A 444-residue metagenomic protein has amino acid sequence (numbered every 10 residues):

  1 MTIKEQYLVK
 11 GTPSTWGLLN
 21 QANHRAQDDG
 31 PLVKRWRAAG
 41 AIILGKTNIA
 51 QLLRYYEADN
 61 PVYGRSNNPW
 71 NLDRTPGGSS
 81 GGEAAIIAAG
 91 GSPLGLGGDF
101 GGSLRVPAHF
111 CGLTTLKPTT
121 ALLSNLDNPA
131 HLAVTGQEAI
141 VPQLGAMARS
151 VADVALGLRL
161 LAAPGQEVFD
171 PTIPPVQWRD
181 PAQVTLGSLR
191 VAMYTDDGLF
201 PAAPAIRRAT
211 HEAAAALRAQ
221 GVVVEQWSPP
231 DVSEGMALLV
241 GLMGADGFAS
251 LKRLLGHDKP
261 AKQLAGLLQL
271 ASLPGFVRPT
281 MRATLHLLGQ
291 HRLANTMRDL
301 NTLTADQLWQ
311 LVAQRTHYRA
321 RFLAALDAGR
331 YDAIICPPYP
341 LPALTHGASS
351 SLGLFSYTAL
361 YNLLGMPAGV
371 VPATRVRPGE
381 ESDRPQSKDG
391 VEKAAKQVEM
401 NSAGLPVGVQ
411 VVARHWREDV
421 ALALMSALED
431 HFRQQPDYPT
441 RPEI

Functional and structural regions predicted by a protein language model:
M1-G101, A215, Q220, L326-A328 (+2 more regions): Gly/Ser-rich catalytic/binding loops embedded in alpha/beta enzyme cores
M1-L19, T185-Y194, A245-L323, D327-A328 (+3 more regions): Short helix-loop capping/hinge segments that flank enzyme active sites or metal/cofactor-binding pockets
S14-N23, A203-P204, A343-S351: Glycine/threonine-rich flexible loop motifs
K34, A38, A89-Y194, L199-F200 (+5 more regions): Structural helix-boundary/capping segments
R37, Q177-R179, A202-S228, K252-Q263 (+1 more regions): Acyltransferase
I206, G235-D246, L344-L352: Short glycine/threonine-rich loop-to-helix capping motif typified by GTGT followed within a few residues by an Asp-Pro
R321-D327, A348-P372: Small-aliphatic-rich amphipathic alpha-helix that forms the alpha element of a beta-alpha
